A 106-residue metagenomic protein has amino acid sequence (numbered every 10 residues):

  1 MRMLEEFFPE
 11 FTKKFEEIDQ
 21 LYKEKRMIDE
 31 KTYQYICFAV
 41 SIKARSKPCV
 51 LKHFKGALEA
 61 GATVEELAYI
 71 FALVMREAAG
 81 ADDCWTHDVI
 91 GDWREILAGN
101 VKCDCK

Functional and structural regions predicted by a protein language model:
M1-K106: Hydrophobic alpha-helical segments
